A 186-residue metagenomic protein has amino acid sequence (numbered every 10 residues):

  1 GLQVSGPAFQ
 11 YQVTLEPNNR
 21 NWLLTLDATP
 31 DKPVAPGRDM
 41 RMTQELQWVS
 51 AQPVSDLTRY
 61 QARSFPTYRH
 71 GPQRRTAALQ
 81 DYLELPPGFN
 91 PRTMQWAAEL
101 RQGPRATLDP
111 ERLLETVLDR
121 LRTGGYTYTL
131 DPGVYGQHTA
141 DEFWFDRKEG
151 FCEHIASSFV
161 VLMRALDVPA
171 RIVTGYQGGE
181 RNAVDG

Functional and structural regions predicted by a protein language model:
G1-G88: A cross-kingdom signal targeting lumenal/periplasmic-facing segments of multi-pass membrane and secretory-pathway
Q52, R69-R75, R122-L130, N182: Secretory-pathway/luminal and periplasmic proteins that interact with or process carbohydrate-rich
L57, Y82-L85, G125-T127, E180-G186: Juxtamembrane membrane-insertion context
T67, G150, Q177: Short, glycine-/Ser/Thr-/acidic-enriched flexible segments
P86-D146: Secondary-structure boundary elements
E142-F151, G186: Short, contiguous acidic/charged loop-to-helix segments that flank catalytic cores in large enzymes
E153-G186: Hydrophobic/aromatic-rich core segments of domains that either
